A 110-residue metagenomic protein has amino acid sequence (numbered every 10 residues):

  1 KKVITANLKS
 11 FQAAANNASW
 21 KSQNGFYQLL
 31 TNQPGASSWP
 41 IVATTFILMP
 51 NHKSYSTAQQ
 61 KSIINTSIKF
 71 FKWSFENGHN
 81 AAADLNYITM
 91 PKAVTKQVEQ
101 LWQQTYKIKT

Functional and structural regions predicted by a protein language model:
K1-T110: Flexible, solvent-exposed loop/hinge segments that line or gate ligand/substrate-binding clefts
